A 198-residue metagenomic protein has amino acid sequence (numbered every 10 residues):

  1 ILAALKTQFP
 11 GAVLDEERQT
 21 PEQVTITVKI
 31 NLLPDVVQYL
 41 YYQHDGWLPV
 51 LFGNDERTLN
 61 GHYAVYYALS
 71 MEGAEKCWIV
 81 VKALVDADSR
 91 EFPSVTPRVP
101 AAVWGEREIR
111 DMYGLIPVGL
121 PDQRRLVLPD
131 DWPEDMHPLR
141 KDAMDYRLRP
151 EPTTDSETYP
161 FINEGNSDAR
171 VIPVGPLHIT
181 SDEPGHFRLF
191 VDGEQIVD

Functional and structural regions predicted by a protein language model:
I1-I196: Terminal low-complexity/charged segments
